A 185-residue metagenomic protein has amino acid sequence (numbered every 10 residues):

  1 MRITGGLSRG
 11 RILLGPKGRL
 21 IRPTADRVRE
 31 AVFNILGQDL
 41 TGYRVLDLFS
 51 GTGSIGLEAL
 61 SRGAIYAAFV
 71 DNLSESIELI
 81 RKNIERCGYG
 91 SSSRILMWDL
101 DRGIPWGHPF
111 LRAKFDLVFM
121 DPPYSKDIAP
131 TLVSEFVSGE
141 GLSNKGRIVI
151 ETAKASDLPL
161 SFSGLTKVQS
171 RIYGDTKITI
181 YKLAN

Functional and structural regions predicted by a protein language model:
M1-N185: Class I S-adenosyl-L-methionine-dependent methyltransferase catalytic core
